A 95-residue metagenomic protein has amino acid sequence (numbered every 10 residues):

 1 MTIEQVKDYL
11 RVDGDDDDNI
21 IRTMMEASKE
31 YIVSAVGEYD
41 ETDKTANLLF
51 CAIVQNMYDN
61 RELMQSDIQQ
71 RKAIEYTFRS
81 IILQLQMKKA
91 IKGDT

Functional and structural regions predicted by a protein language model:
M1-T95: Divalent metal-cofactor coordination and adjacent catalytic microenvironments
